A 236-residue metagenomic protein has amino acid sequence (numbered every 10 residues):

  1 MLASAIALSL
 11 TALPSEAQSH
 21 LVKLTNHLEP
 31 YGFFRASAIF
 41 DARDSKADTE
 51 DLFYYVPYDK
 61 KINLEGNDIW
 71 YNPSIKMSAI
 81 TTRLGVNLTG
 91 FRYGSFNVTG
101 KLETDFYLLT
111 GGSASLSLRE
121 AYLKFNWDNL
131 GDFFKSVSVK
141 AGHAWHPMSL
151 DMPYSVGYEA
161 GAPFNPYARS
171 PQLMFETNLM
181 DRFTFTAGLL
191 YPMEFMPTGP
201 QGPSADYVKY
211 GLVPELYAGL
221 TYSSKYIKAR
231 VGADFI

Functional and structural regions predicted by a protein language model:
A3-T11: Bacterial N-terminal signal peptides
L13-A17: Sec/Tat signal peptide C-region and signal peptidase I cleavage site
L21-E50, K61-F195, Y210-K228: Outer membrane beta-barrel
E50-V56: Intrinsic-disorder/low-complexity recognition with aromatic hotspots
Y191-Y207, F235-I236: Active-site-proximal beta-alpha loop/turn segments in soluble metabolic enzymes
